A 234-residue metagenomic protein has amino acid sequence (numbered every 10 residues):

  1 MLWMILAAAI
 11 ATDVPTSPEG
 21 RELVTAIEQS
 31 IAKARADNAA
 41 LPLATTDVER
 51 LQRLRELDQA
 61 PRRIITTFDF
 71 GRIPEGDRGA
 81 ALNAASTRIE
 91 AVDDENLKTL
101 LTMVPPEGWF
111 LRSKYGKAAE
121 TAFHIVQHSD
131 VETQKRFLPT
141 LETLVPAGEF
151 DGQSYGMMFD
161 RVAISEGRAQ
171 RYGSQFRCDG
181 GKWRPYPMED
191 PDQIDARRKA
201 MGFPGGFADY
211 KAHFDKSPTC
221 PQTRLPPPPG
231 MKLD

Functional and structural regions predicted by a protein language model:
L2-I10: Sec-dependent N-terminal signal peptides
I5-L6, P105, F203: Residue-level marker of positions within ordered structural domains that often coincide with functionally constrained
T12-E166: N-terminal helix-rich structural modules
G116-R224: Mature-region segments of soluble proteins
P226-M231: Extracellular/mature segments of secreted proteins
